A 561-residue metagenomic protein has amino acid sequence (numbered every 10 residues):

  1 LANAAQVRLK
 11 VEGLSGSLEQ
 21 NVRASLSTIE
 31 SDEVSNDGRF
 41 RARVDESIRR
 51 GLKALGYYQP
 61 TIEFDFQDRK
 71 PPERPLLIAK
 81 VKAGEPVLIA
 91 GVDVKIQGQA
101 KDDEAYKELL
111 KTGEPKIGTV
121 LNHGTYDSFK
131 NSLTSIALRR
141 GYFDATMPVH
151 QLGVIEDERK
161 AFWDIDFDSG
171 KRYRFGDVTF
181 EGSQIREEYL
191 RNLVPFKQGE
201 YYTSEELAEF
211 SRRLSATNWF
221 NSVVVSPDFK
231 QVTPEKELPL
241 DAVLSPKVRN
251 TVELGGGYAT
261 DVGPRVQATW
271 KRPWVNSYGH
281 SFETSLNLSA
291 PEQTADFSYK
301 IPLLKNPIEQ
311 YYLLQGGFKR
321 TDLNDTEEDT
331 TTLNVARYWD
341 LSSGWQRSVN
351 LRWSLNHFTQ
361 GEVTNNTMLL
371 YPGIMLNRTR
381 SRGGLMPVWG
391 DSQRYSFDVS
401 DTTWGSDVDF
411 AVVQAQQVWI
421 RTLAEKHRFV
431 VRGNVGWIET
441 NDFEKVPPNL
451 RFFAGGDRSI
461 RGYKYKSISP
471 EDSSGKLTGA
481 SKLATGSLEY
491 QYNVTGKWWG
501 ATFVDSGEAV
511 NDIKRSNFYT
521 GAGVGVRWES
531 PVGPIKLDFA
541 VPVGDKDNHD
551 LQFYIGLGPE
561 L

Functional and structural regions predicted by a protein language model:
A4-S17, S27-T260, T269, E283-I301 (+4 more regions): Periplasmic polypeptide-binding modules associated with outer-membrane biogenesis and secretion
G13, G98, Q198, R320-D322 (+2 more regions): A generic structural motif
I96, F180-Q184, T260, D329-N334 (+5 more regions): Flexible, surface-exposed loop regions and adjacent strand-edge segments of Gram-negative outer-membrane beta-barrel
Q99, D103-K107, T203-R394, R421 (+5 more regions): Gram-negative/organellar outer-membrane beta-barrel architecture
L238, K426-F503, N511: Extracytoplasmic gating/loop element in the C-terminal half of outer-membrane beta-barrel translocons and assembly
G316, V335, Q393-D401, V408-E439: Transmembrane beta-barrel strand/turn architecture of Gram-negative outer membrane proteins
T359-V363, D407, N441-R451, K514 (+2 more regions): Outer-membrane beta-barrel and related beta-rich outer-membrane complex signature in Gram-negative bacteria
G507-N511, R515-K536, V543-D547, F553: C-terminal structured "cap/appendage" subdomains that terminate the fold
